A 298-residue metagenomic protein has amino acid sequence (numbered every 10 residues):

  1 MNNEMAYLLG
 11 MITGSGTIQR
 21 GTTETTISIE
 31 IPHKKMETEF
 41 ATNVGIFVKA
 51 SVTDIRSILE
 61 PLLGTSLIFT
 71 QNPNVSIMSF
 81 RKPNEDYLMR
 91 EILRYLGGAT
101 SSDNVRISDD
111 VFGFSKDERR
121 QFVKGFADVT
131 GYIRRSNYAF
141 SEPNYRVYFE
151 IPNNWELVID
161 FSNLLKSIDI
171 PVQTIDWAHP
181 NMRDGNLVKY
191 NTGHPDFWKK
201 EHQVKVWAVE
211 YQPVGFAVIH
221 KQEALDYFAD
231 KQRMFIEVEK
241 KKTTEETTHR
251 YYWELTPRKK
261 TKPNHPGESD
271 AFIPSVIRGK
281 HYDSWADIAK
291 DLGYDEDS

Functional and structural regions predicted by a protein language model:
M1-Y294: Internal intein/HINT superfamily modules and their associated LAGLIDADG
D297-S298: Major-groove recognition helix of helix-turn-helix-like DNA-binding domains
